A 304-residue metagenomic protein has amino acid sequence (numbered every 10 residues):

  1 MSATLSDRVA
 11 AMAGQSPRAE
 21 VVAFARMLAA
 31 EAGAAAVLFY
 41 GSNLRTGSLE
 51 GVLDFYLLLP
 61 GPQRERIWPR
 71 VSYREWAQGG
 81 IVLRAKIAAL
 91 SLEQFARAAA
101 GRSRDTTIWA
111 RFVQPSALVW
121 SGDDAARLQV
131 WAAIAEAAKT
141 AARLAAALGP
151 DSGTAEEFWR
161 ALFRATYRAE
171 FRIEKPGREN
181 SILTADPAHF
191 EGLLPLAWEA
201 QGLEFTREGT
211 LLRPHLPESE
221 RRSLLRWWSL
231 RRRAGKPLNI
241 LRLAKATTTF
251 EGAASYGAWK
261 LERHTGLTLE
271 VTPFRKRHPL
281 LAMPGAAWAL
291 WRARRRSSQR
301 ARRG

Functional and structural regions predicted by a protein language model:
M1-A32, L44-L49, G61-G304: Catalytic core of pol beta-like nucleotidyltransferases
A36: Extended, Lys/Arg-enriched charged tracts that mediate electrostatic binding to polyanionic substrates
F39-S42, L59: Short His-Asn-centered micro-motif
